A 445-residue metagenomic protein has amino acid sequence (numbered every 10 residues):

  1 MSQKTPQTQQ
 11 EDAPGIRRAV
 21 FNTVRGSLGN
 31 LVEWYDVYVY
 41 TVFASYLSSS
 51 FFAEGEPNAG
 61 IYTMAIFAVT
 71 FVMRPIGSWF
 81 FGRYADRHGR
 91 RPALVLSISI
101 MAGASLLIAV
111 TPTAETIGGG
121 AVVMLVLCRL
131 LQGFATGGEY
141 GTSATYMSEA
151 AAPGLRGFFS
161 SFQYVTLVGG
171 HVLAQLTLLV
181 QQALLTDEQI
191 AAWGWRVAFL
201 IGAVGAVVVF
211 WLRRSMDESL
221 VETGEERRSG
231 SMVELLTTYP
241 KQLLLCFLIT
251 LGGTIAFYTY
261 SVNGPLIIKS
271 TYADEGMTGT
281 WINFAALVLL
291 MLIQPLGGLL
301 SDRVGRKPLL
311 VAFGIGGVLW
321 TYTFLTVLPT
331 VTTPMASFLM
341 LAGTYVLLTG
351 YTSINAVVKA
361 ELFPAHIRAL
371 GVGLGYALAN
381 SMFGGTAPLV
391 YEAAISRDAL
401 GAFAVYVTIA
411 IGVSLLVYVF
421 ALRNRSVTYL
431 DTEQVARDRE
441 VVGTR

Functional and structural regions predicted by a protein language model:
T41, P240-L290, F383-P388: Extracytoplasmic gate region of multi-pass secondary transporters
A44-P75, V123: Extracellular/periplasmic helix-loop-helix junction of adjacent transmembrane segments in MFS-like secondary
I76-R90, Q294-R306: Helix-to-loop junctions at the C-terminal end of transmembrane segments in multipass secondary transporters
R87-S99, R303-I315: Cytoplasmic membrane-interface "Motif A"-like loop-to-helix N-cap segments of 12-TM Major Facilitator Superfamily
S99-G118, I315-T332: C-terminal ends and interior cores of transmembrane alpha-helices in multi-pass membrane transporters/permeases
G157-Q182, G205, G375-A387: Glycine-rich segments within core transmembrane alpha-helices of 12-TM secondary carriers
V209-M216, V358, T408-D438: Multi-pass alpha-helical transporter architecture, strongest for 12-TM Major Facilitator/SLC carriers used
K307-I354: C-terminal transmembrane helical hairpin of 12-TM major facilitator-type secondary transporters
